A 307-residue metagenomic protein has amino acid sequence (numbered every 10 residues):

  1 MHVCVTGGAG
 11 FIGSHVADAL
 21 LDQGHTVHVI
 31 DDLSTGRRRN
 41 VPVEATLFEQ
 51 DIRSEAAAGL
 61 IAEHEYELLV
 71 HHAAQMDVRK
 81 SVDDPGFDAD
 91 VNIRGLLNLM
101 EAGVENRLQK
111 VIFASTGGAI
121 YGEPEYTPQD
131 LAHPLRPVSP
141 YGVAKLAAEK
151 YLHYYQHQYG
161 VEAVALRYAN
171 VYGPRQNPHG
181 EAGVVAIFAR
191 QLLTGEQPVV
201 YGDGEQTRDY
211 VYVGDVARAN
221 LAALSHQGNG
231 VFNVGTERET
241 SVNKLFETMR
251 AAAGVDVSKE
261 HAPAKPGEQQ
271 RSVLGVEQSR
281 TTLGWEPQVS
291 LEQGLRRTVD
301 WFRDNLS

Functional and structural regions predicted by a protein language model:
M1-V171, N305: N-terminal Rossmann-like NAD(P)+-binding domain of SDR-like oxidoreductases, especially those catalyzing
R53, A73-M76, D88, N177 (+3 more regions): Glycosyltransferase donor-binding loop in the core domain
A73, G103, G180, L192-L193 (+1 more regions): Hydrophobic aliphatic residues
P85, P178, Q227: Active-site loop immediately N-terminal to the catalytic Tyr-X3-Lys motif of short-chain dehydrogenase/reductase
E123-P124, P174-Q176, Q270: Short beta-loop-alpha junction of Rossmann-like oxidoreductase domains
A147, Y151, Y155, F188 (+2 more regions): Hydrophobic alpha-helix immediately C-terminal to the catalytic Tyr-X-X-X-Lys motif of short-chain
G183-V184: Conserved catalytic loops of nucleotide-sugar-dependent glycosyltransferases that act on lipid-linked
R190-S307: C-terminal substrate-binding subdomain of Rossmann-fold SDR/epimerase-dehydratase oxidoreductases
